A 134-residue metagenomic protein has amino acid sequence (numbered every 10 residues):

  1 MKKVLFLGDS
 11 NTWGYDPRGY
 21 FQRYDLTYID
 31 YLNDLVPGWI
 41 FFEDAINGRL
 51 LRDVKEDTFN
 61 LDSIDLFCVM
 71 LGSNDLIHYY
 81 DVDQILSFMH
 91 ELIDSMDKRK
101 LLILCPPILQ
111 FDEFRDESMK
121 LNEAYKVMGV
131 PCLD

Functional and structural regions predicted by a protein language model:
M1-A45, D57-S63: Serine-esterase "nucleophile elbow" of acetyl-processing enzymes
S10-W13, R49-L51, L76, L109-F111: Active-site loop signature of alpha/beta-hydrolase-fold enzymes
N11, D30, L50, D81 (+1 more regions): General structural signal for secondary-structure boundaries
Q22-R23, G48-R49, D83, S87: Conserved phosphate-coordination/catalytic loops
E43-L51, D134: Acidic carboxylate-rich catalytic motifs and surrounding loops in phosphoryl-/glycosyl-chemistry enzymes
K55-D134: Alpha-helical cap/lid subdomain in secreted, periplasmic, or secretory-pathway luminal O-acyl-processing enzymes
